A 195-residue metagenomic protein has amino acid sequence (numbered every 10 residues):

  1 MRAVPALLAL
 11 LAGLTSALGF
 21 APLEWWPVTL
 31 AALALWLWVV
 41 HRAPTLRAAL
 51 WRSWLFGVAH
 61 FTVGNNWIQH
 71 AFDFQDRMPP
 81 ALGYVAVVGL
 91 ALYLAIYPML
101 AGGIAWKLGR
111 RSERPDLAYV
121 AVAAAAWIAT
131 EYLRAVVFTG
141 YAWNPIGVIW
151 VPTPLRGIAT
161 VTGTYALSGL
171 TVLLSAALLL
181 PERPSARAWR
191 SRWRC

Functional and structural regions predicted by a protein language model:
M1-C195: Membrane-embedded alpha-helical bundles of multi-pass enzymes that act on lipidic or dolichyl-linked glycan substrates
